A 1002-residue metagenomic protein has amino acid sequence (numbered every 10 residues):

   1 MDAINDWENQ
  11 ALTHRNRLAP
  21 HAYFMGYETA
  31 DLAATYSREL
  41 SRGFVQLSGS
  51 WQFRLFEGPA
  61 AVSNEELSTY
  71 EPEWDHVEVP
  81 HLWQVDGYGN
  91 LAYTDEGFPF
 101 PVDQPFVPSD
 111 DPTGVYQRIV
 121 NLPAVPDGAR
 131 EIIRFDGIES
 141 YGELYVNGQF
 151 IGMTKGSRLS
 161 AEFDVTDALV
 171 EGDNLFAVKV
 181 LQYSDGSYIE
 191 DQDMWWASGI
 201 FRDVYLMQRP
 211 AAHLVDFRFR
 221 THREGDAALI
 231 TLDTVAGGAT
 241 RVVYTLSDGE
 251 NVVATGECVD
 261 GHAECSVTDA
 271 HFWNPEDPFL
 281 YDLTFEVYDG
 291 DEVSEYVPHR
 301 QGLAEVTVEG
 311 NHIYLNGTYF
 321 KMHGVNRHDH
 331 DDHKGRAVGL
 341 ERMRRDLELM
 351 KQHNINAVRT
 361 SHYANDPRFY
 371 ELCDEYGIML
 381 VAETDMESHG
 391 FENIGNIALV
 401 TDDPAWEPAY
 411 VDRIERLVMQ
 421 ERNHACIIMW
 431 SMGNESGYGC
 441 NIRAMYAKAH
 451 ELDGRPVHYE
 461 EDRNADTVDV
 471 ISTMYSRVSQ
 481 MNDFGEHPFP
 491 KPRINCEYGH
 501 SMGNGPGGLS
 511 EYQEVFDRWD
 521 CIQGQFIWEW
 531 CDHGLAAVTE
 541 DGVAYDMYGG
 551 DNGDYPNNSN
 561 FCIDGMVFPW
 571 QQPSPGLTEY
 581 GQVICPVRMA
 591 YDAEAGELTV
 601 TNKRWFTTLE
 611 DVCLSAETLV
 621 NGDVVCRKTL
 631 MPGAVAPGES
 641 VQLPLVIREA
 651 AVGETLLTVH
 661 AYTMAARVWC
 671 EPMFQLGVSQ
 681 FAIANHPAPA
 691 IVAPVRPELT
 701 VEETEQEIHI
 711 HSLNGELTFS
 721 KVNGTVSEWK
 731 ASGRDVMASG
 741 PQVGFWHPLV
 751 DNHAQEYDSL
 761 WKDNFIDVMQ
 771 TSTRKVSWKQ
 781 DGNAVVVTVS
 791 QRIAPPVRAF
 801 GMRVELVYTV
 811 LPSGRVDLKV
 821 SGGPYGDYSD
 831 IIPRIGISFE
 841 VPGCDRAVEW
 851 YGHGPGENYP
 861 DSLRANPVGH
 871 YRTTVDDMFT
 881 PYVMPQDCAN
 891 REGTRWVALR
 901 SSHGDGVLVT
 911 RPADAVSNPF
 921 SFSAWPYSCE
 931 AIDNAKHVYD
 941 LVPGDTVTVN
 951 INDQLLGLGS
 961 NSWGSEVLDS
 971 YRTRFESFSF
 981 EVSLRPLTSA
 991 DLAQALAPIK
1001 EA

Functional and structural regions predicted by a protein language model:
M1-E39, V79, Y188, E292-T599 (+2 more regions): Extended substrate-binding grooves/exosites of carbohydrate-active enzymes
D2-E8, L12-R17, S37-R38, Q52-F56 (+7 more regions): Accessory beta-strand-rich segments of carbohydrate-active enzymes
D2-G26, Y36-R38, I151-G152, L175-Q208 (+5 more regions): Glycine/proline-rich low-complexity spacer/linker segments in large multi-domain proteins
L82-V85, N90, G97-F106, K155-S157 (+10 more regions): An acidic-aromatic loop/edge-strand motif
Q84-G87, T94, G137, Q182 (+4 more regions): Beta-strand/loop-rich accessory regions of lumenal/periplasmic or secreted enzymes, predominantly carbohydrate-active
D167-D173, D233-E309, A651, T655-E703: Extended acidic/polar, glycine-enriched regions that form or flank non-catalytic beta-rich accessory modules
A211-G238, S574-V612, V692-Q706, V820: Surface beta-strand/loop "capping" patches
D260-D269, G622-V652: Intrinsically disordered, low-complexity Pro/Gly/Ser/Thr-rich segments with frequent PxxP/GP/PP motifs and embedded
